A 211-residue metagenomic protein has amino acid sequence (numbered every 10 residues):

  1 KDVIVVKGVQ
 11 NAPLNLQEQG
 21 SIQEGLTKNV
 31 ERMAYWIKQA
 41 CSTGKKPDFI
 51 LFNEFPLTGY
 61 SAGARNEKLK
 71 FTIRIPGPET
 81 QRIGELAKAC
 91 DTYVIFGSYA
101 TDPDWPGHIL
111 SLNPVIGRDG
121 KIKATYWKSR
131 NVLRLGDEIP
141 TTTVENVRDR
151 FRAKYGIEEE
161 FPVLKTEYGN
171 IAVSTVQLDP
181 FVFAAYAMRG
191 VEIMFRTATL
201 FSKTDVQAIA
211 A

Functional and structural regions predicted by a protein language model:
K1-N11, V163-V173, I193: Beta-strand-turn-beta hairpins that frame and shape the catalytic cleft of phosphate-ester-processing enzymes
L14-K28, T72, E138-E145: Acidic/histidine-rich helix-loop elements that form or flank divalent-metal/phosphate-binding sites at the catalytic
M33-E67, A87, V94-I95, Y186 (+1 more regions): Active-site beta-strand/loop signature of hydrolases that rely on acidic residues for catalysis
I75-I95, G169-A211: CN hydrolase (nitrilase-like) catalytic-core segments centered on the catalytic cysteine and neighboring Lys/Glu
F96-S98, S111-V115, P162-L164: Short beta-strand scaffold segments in enzyme catalytic cores
T101-D104: Short glycine/acidic-enriched loop and turn motifs that connect beta-strands
P106-N131: Amphipathic beta-strand/beta-sheet edge segments enriched in Tyr/Trp
K128-R148: A short, polar/charged loop-to-alpha-helix boundary motif
